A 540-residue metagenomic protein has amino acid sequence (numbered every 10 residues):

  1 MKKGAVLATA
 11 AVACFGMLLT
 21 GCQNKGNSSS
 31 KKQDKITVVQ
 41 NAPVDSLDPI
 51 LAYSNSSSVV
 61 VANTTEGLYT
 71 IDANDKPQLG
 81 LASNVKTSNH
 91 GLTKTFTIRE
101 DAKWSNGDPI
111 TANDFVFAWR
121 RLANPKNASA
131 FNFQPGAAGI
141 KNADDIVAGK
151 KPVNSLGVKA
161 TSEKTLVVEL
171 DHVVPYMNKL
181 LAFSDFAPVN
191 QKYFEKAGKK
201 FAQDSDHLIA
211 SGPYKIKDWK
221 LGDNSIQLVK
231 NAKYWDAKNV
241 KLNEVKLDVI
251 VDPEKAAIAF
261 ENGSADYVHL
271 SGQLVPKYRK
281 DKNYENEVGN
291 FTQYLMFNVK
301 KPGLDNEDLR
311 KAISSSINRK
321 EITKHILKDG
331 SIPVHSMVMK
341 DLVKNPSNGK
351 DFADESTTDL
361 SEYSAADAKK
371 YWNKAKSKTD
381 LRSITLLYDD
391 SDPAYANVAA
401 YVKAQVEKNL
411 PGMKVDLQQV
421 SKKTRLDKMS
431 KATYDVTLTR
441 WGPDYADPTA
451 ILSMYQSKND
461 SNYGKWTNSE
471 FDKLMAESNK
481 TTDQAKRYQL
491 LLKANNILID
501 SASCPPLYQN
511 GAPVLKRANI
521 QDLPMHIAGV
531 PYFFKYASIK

Functional and structural regions predicted by a protein language model:
Q40-N89, I209: N-terminal lobe/hinge region of extracytoplasmic solute-binding protein
S83-F131, G303: Aromatic- and charge-enriched surface segment that lines or borders ligand/interaction sites
A130-K192: Surface-exposed binding/hinge segments that line and control ligand-binding clefts or catalytic entry sites
K164, L170-V240, E244, E254: Gly/Pro-rich hinge or "lid" segments in bacterial periplasmic/extracellular proteins
L221, A365, K369-P443, A512: Ligand/substrate-recognition segments at binding pockets and active sites
A232-P276: Ligand-site clamp/hinge motif
S316-S347, A394-K403, K428-K540: Detector for C-terminal structural segments
I332-K374, P393-A396: Structural transition elements
